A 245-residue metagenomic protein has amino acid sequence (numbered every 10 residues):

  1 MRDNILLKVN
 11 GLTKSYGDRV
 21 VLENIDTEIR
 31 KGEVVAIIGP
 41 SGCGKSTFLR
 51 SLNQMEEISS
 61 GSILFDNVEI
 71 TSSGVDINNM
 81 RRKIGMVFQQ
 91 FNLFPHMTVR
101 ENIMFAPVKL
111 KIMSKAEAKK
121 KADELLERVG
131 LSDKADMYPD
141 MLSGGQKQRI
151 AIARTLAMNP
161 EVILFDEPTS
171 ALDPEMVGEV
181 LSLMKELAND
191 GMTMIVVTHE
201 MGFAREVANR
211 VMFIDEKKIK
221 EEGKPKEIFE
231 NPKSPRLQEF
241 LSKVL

Functional and structural regions predicted by a protein language model:
R2-P225: ABC family nucleotide-binding domain
D215-E216, K220-E222, K226-L245: C-terminal boundary and immediately downstream tail of ABC-type ATPase nucleotide-binding domains
